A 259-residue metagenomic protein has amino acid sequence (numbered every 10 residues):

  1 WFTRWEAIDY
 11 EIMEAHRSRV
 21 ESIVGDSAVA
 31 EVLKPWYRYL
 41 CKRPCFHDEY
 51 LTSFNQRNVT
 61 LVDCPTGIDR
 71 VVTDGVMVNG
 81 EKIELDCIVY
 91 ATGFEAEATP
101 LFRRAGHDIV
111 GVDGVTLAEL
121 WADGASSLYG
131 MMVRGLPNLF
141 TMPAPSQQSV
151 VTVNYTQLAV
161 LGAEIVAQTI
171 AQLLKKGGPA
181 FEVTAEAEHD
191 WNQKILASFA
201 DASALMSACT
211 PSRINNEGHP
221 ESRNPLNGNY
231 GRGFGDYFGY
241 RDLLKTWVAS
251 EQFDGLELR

Functional and structural regions predicted by a protein language model:
W1-R259: N-terminal FAD-binding dinucleotide-binding subdomain shared by FAD-dependent oxidases/monooxygenases
